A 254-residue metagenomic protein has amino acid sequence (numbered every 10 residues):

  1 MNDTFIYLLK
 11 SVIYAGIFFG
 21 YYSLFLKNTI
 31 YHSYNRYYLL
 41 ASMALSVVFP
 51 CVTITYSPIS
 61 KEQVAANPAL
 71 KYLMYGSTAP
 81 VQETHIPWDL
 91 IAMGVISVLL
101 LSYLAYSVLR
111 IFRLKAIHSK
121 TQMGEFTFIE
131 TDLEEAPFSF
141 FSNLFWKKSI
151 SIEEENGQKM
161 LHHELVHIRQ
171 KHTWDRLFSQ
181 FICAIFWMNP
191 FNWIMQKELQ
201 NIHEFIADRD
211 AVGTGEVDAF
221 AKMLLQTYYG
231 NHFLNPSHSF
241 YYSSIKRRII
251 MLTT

Functional and structural regions predicted by a protein language model:
N2-T78, E83-T254: Membrane-embedded and juxtamembrane structural elements of multi-pass membrane proteins
